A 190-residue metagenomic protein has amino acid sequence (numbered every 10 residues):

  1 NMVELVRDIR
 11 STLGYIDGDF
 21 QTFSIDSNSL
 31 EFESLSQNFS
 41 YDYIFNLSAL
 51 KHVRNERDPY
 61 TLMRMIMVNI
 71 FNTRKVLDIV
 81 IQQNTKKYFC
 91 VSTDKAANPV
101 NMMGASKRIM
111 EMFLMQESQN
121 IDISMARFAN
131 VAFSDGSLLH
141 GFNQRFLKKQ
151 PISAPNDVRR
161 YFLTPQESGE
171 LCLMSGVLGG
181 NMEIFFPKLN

Functional and structural regions predicted by a protein language model:
N1-S40: N-terminal Rossmann/SDR dinucleotide-binding element
F20-T22, M65, Y88, I123-A126: Hydrophobic/aromatic anchor residues within beta-strands of the central parallel beta-sheet of Rossmann-like
N28-M67: NAD(P)H-binding glycine-rich loop region in Rossmannoid oxidoreductase-like domains and their noncatalytic homologs
I44-S48, Y88-T93, A126-F128: SDR active-site strand-loop-helix element
H52-R108, Q116: Conserved Rossmann-fold NAD(P)-dependent oxidoreductase catalytic core, especially the SDR/UDP-sugar
V68, F133, F162-L163: Residue-level signal for the nucleotide or nucleotide-sugar donor/cofactor binding architecture
M102-S106, V131, T164: The catalytic Tyr-centered alpha-helix of NAD(P)H-dependent dehydrogenases
I123, G141-L163, E167, L171-N190: A conserved pocket-lining segment of Rossmann-fold NAD(P)-dependent short-chain dehydrogenase/reductase
